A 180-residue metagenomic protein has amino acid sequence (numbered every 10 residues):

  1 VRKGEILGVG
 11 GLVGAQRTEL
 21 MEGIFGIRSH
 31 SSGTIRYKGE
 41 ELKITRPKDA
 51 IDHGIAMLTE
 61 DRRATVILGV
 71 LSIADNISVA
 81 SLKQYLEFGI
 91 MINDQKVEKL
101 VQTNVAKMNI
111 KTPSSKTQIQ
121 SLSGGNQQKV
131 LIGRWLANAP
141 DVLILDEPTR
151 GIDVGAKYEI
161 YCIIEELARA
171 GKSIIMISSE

Functional and structural regions predicted by a protein language model:
V1-E180: Glycine-rich phosphate-binding loops of nucleotide-dependent enzymes
